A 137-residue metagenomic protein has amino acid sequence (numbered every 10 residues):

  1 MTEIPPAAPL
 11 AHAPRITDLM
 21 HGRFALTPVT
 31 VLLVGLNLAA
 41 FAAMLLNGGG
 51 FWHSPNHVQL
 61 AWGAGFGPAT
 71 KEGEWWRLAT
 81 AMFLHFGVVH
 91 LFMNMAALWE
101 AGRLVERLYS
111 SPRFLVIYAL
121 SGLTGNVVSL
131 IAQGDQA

Functional and structural regions predicted by a protein language model:
M1-G22: Low-complexity, intrinsically disordered extramembrane tails and loops of integral membrane proteins
R15, A25, G35: A short catalytic or substrate-binding loop motif that flags glycine-/basic-rich loops and adjacent residues that bind
M20, F24, F51-W52: Short, aromatic- and cysteine-enriched interfacial helices/patches that mediate contacts at lipid membranes
G22-L32: N-terminal membrane topogenic signal
T30-A137: N-terminal TM1-TM2 helical hairpin plus the immediately adjacent luminal interfacial "cap"
